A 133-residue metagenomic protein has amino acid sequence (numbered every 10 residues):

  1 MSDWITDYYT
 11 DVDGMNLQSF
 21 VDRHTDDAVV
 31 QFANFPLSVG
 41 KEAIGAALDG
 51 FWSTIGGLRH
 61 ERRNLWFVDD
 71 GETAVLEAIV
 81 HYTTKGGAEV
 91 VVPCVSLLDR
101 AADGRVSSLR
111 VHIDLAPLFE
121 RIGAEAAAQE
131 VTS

Functional and structural regions predicted by a protein language model:
M1-S133: C-terminal and inter-domain tail/linker signature
